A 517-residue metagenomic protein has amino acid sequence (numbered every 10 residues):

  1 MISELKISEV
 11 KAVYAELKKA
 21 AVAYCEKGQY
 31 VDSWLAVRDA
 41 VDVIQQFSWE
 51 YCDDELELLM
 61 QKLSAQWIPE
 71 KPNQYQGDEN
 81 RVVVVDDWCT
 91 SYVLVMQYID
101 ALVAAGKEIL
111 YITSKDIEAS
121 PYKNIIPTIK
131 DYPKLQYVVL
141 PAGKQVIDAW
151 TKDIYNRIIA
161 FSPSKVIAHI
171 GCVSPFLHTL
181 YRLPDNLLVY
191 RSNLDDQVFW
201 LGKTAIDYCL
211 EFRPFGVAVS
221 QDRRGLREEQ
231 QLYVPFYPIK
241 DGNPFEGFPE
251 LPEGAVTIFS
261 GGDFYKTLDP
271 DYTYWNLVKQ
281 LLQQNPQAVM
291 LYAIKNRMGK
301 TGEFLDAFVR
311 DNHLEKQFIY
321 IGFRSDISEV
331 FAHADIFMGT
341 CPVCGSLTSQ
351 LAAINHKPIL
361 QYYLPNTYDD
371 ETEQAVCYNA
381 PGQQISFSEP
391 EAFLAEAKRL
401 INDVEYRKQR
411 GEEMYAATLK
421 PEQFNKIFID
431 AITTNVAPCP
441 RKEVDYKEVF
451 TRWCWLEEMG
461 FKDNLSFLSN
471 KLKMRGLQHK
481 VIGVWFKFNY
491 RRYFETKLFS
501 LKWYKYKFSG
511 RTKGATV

Functional and structural regions predicted by a protein language model:
I2-G28, V404-V517: C-terminal amphipathic helix plus adjacent low-complexity, charged tail appended to glycosyltransferase catalytic
I2-P133, K507-V517: N-terminal subdomain of nucleotide-sugar transferases
L94-A101, V217-D311, K316, Y320: Conserved catalytic-core segment of nucleotide-activated headgroup transferases in glycan assembly
K144-W150, F318-V330, C344: Conserved active-site histidine-acidic residue motif and adjacent donor-binding/catalytic loop of glycosyltransferases
N156, F323-A334, I354: Short acidic alpha-helix that forms the nucleotide-activated donor recognition element in Leloir-type transferases
A168-S174: Short His-centered aromatic/hydrophobic patch
D185-G242: Active-site-proximal region of nucleotide-activated glycan assembly enzymes, centered on histidine/acidic-rich loops
I336, T340-L419: Catalytic binding pocket for nucleotide-activated donors in carbohydrate/polymer assembly enzymes
